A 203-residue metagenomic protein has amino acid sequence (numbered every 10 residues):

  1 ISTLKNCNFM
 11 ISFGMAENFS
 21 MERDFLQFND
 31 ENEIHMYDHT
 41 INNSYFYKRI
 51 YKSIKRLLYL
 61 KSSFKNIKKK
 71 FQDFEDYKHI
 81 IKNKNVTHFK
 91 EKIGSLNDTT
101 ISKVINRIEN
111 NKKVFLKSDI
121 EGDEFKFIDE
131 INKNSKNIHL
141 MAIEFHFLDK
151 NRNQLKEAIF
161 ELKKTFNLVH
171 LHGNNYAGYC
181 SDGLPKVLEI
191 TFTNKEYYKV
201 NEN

Functional and structural regions predicted by a protein language model:
I1-T99, N111, F147-D149: SAM cofactor-binding core of SAM-dependent methyltransferases, primarily the Rossmann-like beta-alpha-beta module
F9-I11, M21-M36, K48, K103-N203: Conserved acidic-Pro-Pro-aromatic motif
